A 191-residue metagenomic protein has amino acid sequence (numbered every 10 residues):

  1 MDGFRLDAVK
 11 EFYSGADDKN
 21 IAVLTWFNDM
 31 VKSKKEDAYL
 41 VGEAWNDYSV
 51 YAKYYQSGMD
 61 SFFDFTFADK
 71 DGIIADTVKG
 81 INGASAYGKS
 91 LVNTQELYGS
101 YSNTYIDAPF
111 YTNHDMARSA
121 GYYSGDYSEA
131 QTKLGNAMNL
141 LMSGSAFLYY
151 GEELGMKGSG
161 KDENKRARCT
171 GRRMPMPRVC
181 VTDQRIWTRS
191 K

Functional and structural regions predicted by a protein language model:
M1-S49, D71, Y98, M116: Active-site neighborhood of glycoside hydrolase catalytic domains
D2, D7-A8, G42-W45, Y55-G80 (+1 more regions): Aromatic- and acid-rich polysaccharide-binding/catalytic face of secreted or lumenal carbohydrate-active enzymes
D7-K19, I73-A86, M116-Y127: The substrate-binding groove and active-site-proximal loops of carbohydrate-active enzymes, especially glycoside
D18-I21, S33, A44-A75, M156-K165: Substrate-binding cleft/loops of secretory-pathway carbohydrate-active enzymes
I21-W26, A84-L91: Well-ordered, non-membrane alpha-helical segments in soluble/globular domains
K34, Y39, N46, V92 (+3 more regions): Loop/helix patches that line or flank the sugar-binding groove of alpha-linked glycan CAZymes
S49-V50, G88-Y98: Alpha-helical scaffolding within the catalytic cores of extracellular/periplasmic polymer-degrading hydrolases
G99-N103: Proline-centered turn/helix-capping motifs that create local helix->coil transitions or kinks
